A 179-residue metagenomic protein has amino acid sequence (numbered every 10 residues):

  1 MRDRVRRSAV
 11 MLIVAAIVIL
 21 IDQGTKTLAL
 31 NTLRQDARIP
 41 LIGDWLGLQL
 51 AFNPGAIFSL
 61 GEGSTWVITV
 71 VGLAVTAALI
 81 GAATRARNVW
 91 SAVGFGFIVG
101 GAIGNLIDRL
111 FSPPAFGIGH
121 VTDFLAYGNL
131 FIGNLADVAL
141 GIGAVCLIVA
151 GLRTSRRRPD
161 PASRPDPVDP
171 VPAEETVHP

Functional and structural regions predicted by a protein language model:
M1-P179: Alpha-helical transmembrane bundles and membrane-interface segments of multipass inner-membrane proteins
